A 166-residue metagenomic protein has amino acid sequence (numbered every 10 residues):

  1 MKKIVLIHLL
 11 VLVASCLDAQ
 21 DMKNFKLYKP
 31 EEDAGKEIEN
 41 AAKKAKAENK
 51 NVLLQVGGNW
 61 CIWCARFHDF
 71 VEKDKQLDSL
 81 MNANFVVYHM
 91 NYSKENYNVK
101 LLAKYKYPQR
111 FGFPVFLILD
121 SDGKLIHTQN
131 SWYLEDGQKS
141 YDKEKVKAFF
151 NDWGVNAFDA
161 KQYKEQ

Functional and structural regions predicted by a protein language model:
M1-D21: Bacterial Sec-dependent N-terminal signal peptides
C16-Y28, H127-S131, K139-Q166: Non-globular targeting/processing and membrane-anchoring segments
K29-E32, R66, K94-E95: Short, flexible loop segments at the rims of nucleotide/cofactor-binding pockets, characterized by
P30-E37, V56, P108-F111, Q138-Y141: Extracytoplasmic/periplasmic, Sec-exported soluble proteins
D33-V52: A short beta-strand-turn-helix
K36, K43, A65, S79 (+1 more regions): Solvent-exposed, polar/charged alpha-helical surfaces in well-ordered, non-transmembrane soluble domains, broadly
V56-E72: Conserved redox-active cysteine motifs that mediate thiol-disulfide chemistry, especially di-cysteine Cys-X(1-2)-Cys
K73-L77, N82-K147: Thioredoxin-like thiol-disulfide oxidoreductase module
